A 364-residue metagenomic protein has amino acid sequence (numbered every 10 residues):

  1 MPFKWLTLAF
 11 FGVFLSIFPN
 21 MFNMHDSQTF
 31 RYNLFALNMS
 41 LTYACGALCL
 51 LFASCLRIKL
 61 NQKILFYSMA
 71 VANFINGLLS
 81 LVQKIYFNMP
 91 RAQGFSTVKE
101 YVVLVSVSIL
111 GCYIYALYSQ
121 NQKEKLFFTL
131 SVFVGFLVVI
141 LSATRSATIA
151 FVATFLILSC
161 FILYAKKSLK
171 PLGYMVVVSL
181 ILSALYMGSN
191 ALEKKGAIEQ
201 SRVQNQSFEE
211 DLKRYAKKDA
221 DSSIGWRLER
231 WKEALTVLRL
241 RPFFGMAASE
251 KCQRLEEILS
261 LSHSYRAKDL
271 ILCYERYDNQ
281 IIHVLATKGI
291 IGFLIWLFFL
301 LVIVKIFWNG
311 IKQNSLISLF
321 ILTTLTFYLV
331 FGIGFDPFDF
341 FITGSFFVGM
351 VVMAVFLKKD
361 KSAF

Functional and structural regions predicted by a protein language model:
M1-A44, F74-L78, T326-Y328: N-terminal hydrophobic segments of proteins, predominantly signal-anchor/transmembrane helices of inner/organellar
M1-M21, S54-Y67, Y115-L126, S168-M175 (+2 more regions): Transmembrane signal-anchor hairpin modules in multi-pass inner-membrane enzymes, especially those that act on
F35-S40, Q93-S108, S146, Y277-Q280 (+2 more regions): Membrane-interface micro-motifs in multi-pass membrane enzymes
G46-F52, I58-N88, S96-A165, Y186-S189 (+2 more regions): Alpha-helical transmembrane segments of multi-pass inner-membrane proteins
L110, F155, F299, F320-F364: Transmembrane alpha-helices of multi-pass inner-membrane enzymes
I162-K218, K232-L240: A membrane-periplasm/extracellular boundary helix in multi-pass inner-membrane enzymes that assemble envelope glycans
L169, T287-T326: Hydrophobic transmembrane alpha-helices and their immediate junctions
K218-K232, T236, L240, F244-K288: Long extracytoplasmic/lumenal interhelical loops at the membrane interface of multi-pass membrane proteins
